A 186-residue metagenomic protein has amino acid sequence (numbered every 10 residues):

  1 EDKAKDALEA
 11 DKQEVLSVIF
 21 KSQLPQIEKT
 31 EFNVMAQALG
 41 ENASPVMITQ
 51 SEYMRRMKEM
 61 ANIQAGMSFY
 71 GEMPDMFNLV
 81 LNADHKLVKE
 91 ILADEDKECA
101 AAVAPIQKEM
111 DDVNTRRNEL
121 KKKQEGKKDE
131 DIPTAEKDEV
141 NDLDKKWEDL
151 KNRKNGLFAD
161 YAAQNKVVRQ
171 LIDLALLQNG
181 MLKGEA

Functional and structural regions predicted by a protein language model:
E1-A186: Long, intrinsically disordered, charge-dense linkers/tails
